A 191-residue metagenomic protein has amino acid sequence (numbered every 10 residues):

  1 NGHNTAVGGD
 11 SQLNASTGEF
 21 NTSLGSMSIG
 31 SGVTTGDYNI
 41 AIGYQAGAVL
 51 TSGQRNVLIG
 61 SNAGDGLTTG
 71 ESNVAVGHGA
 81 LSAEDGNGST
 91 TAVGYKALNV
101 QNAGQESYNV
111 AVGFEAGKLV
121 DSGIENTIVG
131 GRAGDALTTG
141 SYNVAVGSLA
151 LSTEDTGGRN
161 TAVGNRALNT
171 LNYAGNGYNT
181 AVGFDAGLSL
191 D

Functional and structural regions predicted by a protein language model:
N1-D191: Glycine- and small/polar-enriched repetitive beta-structure motifs of secreted/surface proteins
